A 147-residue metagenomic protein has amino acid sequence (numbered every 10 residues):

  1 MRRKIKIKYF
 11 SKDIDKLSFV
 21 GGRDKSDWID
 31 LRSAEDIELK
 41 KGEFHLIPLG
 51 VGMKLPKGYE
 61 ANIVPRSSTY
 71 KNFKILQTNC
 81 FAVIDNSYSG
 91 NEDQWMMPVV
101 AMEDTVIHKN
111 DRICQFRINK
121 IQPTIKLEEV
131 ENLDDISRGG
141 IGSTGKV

Functional and structural regions predicted by a protein language model:
M1-V147: DUTPase catalytic domain/fold
